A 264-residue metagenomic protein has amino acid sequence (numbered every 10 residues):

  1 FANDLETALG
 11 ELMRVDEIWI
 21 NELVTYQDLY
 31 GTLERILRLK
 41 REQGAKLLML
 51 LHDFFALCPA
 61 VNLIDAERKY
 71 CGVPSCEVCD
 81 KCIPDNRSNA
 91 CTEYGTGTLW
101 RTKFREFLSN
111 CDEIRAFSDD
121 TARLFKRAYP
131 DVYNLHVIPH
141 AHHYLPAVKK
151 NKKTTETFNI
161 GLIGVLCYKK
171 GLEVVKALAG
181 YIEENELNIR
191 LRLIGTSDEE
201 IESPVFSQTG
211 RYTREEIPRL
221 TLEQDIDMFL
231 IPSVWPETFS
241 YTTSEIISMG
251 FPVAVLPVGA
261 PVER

Functional and structural regions predicted by a protein language model:
F1-R264: Catalytic cores of nucleotide-sugar-dependent glycosyltransferases that transfer UDP/GDP/TDP-activated
